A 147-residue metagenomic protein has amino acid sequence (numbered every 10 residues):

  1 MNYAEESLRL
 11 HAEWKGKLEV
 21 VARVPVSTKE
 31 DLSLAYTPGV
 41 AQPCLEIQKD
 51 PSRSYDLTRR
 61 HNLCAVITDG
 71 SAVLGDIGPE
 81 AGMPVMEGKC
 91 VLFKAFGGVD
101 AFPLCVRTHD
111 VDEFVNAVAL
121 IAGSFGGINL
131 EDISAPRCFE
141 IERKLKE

Functional and structural regions predicted by a protein language model:
M1-K146: N-terminal ligand-binding/catalytic initiation module
